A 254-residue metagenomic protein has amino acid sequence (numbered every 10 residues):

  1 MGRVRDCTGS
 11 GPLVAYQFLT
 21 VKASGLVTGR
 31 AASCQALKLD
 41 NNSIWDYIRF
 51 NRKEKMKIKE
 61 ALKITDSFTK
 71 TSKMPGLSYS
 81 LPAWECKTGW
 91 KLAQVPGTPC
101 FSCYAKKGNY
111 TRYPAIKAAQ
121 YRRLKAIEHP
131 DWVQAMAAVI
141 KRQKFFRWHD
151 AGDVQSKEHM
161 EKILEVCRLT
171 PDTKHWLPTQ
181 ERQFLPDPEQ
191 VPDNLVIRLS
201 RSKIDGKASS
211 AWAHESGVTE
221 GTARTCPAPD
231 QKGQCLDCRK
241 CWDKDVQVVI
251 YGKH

Functional and structural regions predicted by a protein language model:
R3-R5, R30, R49-R52: Basic polycationic patches enriched in arginine
P12, Q17, R30-S33, I48: Short, low-complexity, intrinsically disordered N-terminal modules that encode targeting/processing signals
F18, L39: Cationic, low-complexity basic patches in intrinsically disordered or flexible, solvent-exposed regions
T20, L26-G29: Intrinsic disorder/low-complexity segments
D40-N41, D46-I48: Short, positively charged and aromatic/hydrophobic N-terminal segments
F50-H254: Class I S-adenosyl-L-methionine
